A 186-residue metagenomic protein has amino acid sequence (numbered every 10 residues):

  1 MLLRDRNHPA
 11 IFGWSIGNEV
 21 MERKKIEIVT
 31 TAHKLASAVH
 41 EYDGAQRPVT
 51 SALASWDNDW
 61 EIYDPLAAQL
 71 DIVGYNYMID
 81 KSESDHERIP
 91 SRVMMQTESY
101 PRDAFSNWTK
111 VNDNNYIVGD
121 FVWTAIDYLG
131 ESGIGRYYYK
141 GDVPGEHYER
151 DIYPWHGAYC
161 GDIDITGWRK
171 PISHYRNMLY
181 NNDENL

Functional and structural regions predicted by a protein language model:
M1-L186: Extended substrate-binding grooves/exosites of carbohydrate-active enzymes
